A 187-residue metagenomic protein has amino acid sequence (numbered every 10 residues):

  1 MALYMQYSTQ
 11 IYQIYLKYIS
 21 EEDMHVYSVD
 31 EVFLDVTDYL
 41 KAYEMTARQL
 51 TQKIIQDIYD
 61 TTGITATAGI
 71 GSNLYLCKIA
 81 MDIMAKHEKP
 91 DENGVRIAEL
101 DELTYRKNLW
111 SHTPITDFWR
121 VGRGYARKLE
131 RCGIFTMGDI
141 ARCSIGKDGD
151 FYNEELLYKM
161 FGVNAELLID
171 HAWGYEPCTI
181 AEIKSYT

Functional and structural regions predicted by a protein language model:
M1-V29, F33, D170-A172: Residues that scaffold, gate, or flank divalent-cation-dependent active/transport sites
Q10, I14-Y18, K53-T62, K128 (+1 more regions): Generic non-transmembrane alpha-helical segments
V29-D35, S72-C77: Short, conserved phosphate-binding/catalytic loop or strand-edge motifs used in phosphoryl-/nucleotidyl-transfer
F33-I55, G133: Catalytic palm subdomain of template-directed nucleic-acid polymerases, centered on the conserved carboxylate motif
L40-Y43, H87, T179: Short, charged/polar, Gly/Pro-enriched secondary-structure boundary elements
L50, I54-T116: Long, highly charged, low-complexity intrinsically disordered interaction regions that mediate electrostatic DNA/RNA
D117, Y125-T187: DNA-contacting surface of Y-family translesion DNA polymerases
